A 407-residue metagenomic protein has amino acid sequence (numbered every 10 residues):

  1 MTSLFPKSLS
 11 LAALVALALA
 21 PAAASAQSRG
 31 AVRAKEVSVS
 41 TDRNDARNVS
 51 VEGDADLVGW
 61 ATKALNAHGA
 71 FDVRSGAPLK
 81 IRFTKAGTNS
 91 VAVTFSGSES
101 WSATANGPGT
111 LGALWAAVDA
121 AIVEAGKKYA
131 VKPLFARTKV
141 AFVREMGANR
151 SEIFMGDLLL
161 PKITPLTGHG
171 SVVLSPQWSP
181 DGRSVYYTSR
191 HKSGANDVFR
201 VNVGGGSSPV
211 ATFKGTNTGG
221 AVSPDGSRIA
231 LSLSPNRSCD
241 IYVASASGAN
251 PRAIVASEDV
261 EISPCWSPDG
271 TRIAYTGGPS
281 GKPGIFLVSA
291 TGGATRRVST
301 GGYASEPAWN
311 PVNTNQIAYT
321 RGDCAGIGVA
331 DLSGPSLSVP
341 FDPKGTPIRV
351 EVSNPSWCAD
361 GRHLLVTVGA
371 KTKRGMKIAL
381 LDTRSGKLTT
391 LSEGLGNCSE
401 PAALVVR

Functional and structural regions predicted by a protein language model:
M1-A12: Bacterial N-terminal signal peptides that target proteins for export
S10-A20: Bacterial N-terminal signal peptides
A22-A26: Sec/Tat signal peptide C-region and signal peptidase I cleavage site
Q27-E36, T41-R407: Sequence signature of WD/YWTD-type beta-propeller architectures
